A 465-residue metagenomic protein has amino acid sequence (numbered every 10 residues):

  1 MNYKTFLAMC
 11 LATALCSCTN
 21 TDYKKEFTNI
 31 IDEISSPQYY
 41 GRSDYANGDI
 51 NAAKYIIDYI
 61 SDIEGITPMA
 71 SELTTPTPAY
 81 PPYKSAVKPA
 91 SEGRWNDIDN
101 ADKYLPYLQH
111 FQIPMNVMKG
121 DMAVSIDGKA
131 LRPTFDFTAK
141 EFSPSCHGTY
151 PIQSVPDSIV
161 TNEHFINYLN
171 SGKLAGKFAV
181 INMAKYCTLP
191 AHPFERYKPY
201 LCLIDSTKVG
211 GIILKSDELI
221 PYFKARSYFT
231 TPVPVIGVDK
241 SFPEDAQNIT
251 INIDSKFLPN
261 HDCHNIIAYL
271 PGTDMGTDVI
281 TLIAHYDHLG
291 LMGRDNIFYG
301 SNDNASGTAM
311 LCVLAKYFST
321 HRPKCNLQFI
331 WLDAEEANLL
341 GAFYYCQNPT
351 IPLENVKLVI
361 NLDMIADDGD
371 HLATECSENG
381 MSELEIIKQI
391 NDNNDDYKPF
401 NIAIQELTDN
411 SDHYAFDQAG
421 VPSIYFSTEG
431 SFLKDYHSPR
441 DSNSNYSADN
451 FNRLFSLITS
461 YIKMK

Functional and structural regions predicted by a protein language model:
L11, L15-D22: Bacterial Sec-dependent signal peptides at the C-terminal "C-region" and cleavage site
D22-N47, I63, K88-P89, W95-N96 (+5 more regions): N-terminal capping segment at the start of a domain
Y23-P37, I57-Y59, I63-T67, P190-H192 (+2 more regions): Catalytic-core environment of secreted peptidases
P37-N47, Q112, S154-V155, A184-F194 (+7 more regions): Second-shell loop/turn segments in exported
Y40-F178, A184-L189: Noncatalytic luminal/extracellular "stalk/propeptide" segments of secretory-pathway proteins
S143-H164, S216-G300, T320, K324: Soluble metallo-hydrolase cores and metallopeptidase-like ectodomains found primarily in the secretory/periplasmic
K316, L433-K465: His/Asp/Glu-rich mid-to-C-terminal helical/loop segments that flank catalytic regions of hydrolases
P323, L332-D435: Metal-dependent peptidase/peptidase-like ectodomains
